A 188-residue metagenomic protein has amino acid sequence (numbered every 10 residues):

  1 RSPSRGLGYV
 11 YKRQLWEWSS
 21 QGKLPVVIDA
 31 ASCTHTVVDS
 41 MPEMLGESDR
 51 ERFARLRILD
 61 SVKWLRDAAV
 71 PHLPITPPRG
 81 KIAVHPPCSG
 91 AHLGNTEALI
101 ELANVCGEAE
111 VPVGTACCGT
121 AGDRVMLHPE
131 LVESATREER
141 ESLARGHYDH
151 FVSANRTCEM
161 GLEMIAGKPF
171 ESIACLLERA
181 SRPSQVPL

Functional and structural regions predicted by a protein language model:
R1-Y9: Positively charged, low-complexity/disordered segments
G8-L188: Iron-sulfur cluster-binding electron-transfer modules in prokaryotic oxidoreductases
